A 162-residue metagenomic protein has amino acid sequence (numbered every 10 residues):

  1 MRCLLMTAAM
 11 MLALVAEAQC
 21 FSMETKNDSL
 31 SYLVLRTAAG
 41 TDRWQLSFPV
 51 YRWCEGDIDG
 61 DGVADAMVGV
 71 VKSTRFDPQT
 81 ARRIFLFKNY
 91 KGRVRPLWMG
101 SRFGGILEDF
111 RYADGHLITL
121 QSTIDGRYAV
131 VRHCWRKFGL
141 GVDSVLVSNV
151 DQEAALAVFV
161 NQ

Functional and structural regions predicted by a protein language model:
M1-L4: Positively charged n-region of N-terminal signal peptides that target proteins for export
A8-A18: Hydrophobic h-region of N-terminal signal peptides that target proteins for export in Gram-negative bacteria
E17-Q162: Beta-propeller-forming repeat regions
